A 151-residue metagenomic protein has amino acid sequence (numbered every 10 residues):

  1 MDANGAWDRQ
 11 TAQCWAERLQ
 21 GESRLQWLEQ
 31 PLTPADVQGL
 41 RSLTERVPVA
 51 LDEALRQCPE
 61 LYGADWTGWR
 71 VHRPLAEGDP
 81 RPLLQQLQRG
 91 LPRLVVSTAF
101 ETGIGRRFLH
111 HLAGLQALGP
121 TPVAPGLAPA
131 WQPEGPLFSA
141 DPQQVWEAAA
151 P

Functional and structural regions predicted by a protein language model:
D2-G5, E22-V37, R46-D79, V95-S97: Catalytic beta/alpha-barrel core
W7-A12, L32-E45, E77-R89, G105: Active-site-adjacent beta->alpha loops and helix N-cap segments on the catalytic face of soluble alpha/beta enzymes
R9, A99-P151: Flexible C-terminal active-site loop/helix
W15-E22: Alpha/beta enzyme core
G21, S42-E45, G114: Solvent-exposed polar/charged
Y62-A64, L83, R107-L109: Short secondary-structure transition/capping segments
L84, R93-T98: Active-site/pore-lining binding-face segments in mid-to-C-terminal subdomains
